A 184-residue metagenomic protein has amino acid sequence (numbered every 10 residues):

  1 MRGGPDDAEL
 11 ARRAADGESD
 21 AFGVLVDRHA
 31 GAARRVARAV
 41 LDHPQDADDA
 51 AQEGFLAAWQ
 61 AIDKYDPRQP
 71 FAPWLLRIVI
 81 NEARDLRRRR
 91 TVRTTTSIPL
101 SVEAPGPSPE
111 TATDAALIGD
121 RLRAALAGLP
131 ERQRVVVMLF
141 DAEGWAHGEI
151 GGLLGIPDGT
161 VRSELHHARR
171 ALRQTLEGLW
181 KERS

Functional and structural regions predicted by a protein language model:
M1-G3, A15-V24, R34-E53, E182-S184: Short, charged helix-capping/linker segments at alpha-helix termini
A15-D16, D42-H43, E53-P70, R89-T91: Sigma70-family region 2
V26-P44, A61, L126, A171 (+1 more regions): Amphipathic, Lys/Arg- and hydrophobic-enriched alpha-helical face
A33, A37, I62, D66 (+2 more regions): Hydrophobic-face residues of short alpha-helical interaction/recognition segments
D49-L56, Q69-N81: Structural recognition of an alpha-helix C-terminal capping motif at a helix-to-coil junction
L86-G106, T113, R183: Short, basic/polar amphipathic helix motif occurring as a linker/hinge flanking DNA-binding modules in transcription
S101-A127: Acidic, proline/glycine-rich intrinsically disordered inter-domain spacer in sigma factors
A124-A127, E131-V135, L139, E143-T160 (+1 more regions): Helix-turn-helix DNA-binding module
